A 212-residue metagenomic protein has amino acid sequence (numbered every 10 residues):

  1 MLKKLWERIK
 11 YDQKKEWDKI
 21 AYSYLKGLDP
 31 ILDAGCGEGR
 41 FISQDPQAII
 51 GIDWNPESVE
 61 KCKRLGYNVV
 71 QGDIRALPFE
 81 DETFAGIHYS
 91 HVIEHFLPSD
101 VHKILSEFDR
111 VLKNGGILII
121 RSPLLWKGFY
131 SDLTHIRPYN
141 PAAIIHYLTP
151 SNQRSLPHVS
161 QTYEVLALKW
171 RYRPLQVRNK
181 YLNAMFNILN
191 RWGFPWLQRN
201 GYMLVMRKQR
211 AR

Functional and structural regions predicted by a protein language model:
M1-D81, G86-H88, H102-L105, R199-M203 (+1 more regions): Conserved N-terminal segment of class I S-adenosyl-L-methionine
R75, L97-K113, I117-R212: S-adenosyl-L-methionine-dependent methyltransferase catalytic module, highlighting the catalytic core
H91-H95: Short catalytic micro-motifs in class I SAM-dependent methyltransferases
